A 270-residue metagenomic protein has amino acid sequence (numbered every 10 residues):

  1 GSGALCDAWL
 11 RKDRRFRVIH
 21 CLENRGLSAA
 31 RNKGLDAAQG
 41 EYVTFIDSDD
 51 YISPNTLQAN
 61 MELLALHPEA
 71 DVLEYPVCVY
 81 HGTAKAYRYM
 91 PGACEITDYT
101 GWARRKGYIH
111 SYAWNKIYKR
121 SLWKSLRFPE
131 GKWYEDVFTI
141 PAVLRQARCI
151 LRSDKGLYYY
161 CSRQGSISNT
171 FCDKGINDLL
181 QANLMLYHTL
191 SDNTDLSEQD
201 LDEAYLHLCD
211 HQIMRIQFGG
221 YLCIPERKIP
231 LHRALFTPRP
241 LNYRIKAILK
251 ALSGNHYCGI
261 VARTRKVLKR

Functional and structural regions predicted by a protein language model:
G1-Q181: Nucleotide-sugar donor-binding/catalytic module of glycosyltransferases that assemble extracellular/cell-envelope
P68-E69, R148, S191-D195, G254: Residue-level recognition of short, structured coil/turn motifs that connect secondary structure elements
P129, L196-S197: Short coil/loop linkers at secondary-structure junctions
L157-R163, T170-L196, H211-R233: Catalytic core of nucleotide-sugar-dependent glycosyltransferases
Q199-L206: Short, charged, amphipathic alpha-helical segments
F218-R270: Membrane-interface aromatic/basic loop that binds lipid-linked glycans or pyrophosphate carriers, typified by
